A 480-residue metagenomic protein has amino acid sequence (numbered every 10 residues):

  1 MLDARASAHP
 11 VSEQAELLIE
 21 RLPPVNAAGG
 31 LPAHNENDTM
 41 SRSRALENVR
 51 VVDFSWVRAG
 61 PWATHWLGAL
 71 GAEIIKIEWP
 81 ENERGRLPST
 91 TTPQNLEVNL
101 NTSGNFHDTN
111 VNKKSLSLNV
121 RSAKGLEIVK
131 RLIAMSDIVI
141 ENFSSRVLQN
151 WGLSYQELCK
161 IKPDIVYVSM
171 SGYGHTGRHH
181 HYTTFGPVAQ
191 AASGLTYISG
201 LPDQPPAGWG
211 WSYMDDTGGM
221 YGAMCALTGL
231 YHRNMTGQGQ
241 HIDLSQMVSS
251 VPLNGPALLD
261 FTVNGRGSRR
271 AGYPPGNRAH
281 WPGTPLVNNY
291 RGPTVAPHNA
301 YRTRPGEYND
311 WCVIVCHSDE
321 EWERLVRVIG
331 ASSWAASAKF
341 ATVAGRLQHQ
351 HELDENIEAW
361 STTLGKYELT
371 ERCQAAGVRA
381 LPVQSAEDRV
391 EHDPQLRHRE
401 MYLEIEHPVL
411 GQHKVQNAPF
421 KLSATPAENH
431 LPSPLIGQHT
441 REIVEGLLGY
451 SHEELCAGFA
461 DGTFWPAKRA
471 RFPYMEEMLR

Functional and structural regions predicted by a protein language model:
L2, S12-M235, L435, E442-R480: N-terminal helix-loop segment corresponding to the beta1-alpha1 unit of nucleotide/adenylate-binding folds
R5-A8: Compositionally biased low-complexity segments enriched in histidine and/or tyrosine
V52-S55, S117-L118, A300, D310-H317 (+4 more regions): Short, well-ordered beta-strand elements within core beta-sheets of diverse protein domains
L96, A192, T196-E368, E400-L410 (+2 more regions): Acidic, glycine-rich segments within the central catalytic cores of soluble metabolic enzymes that bind/position
A336-Q348, V383-P394, E453-E476: Short linear loop/turn motifs
A341, L410-A457, M478: Flexible, small-/acidic-enriched active-site or ligand-binding loops
A376-E428: A glycine-rich dinucleotide-binding beta-alpha-beta segment and adjacent secondary-structure elements that constitute
